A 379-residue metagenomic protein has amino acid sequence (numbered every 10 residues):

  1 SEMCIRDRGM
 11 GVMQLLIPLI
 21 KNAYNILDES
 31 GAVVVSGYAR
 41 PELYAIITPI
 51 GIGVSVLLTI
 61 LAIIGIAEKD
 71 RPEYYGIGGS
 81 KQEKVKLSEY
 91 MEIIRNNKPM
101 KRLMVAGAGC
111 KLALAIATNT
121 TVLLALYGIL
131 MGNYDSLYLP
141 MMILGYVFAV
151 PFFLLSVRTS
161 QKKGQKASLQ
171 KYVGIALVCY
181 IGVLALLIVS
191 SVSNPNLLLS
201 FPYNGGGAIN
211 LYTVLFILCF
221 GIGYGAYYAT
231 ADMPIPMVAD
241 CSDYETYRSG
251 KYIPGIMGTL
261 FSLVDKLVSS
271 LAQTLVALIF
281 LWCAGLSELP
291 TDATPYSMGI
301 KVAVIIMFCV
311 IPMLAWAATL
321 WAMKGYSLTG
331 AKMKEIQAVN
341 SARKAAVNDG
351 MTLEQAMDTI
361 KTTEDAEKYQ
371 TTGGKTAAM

Functional and structural regions predicted by a protein language model:
S1, D135-S136, E245-F261: Loop-to-transmembrane helix entry/capping segments in MFS-fold secondary transporters and related SLC/MFSD carriers
S1-E2, R6-D135, P312-M379: Intracellular loop-helix junctions on the cytosolic face of multi-pass helical membrane proteins
E2, R6-N22, M142-Y146, F261-A277: Glycine-rich segments within core transmembrane alpha-helices of 12-TM secondary carriers
I46, G128-Y146, L215, A303-V304: Loop-to-transmembrane helix entry
P151-A167: Helix-to-loop junctions at the C-terminal end of transmembrane segments in multipass secondary transporters
I175-I209: C-terminal ends and interior cores of transmembrane alpha-helices in multi-pass membrane transporters/permeases
L198-A231: Hydrophobic core of transmembrane alpha-helices in multi-pass small-molecule transporters, especially MFS/SLC-type
A229-T246: Intracellular juxtamembrane helix-capping segments at the cytosolic ends of symmetry-related transmembrane helices
